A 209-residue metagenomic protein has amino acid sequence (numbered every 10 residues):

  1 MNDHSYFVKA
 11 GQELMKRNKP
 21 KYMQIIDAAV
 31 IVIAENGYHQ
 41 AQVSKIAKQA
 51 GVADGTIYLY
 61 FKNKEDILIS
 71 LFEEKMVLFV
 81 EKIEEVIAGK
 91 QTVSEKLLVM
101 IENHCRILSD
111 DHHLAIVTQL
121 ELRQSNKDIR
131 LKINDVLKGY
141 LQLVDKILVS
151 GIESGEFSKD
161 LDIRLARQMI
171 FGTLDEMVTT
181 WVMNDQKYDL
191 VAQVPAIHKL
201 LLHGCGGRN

Functional and structural regions predicted by a protein language model:
M1-K9, V99, N103-R106, D110 (+5 more regions): C-terminal peripheral helix-coil segments that are non-catalytic and often amphipathic
M1-N36, Q40-Q49, D66: Basic, helix-initiating cap at the start of DNA-binding domains
G51-F61: Short hydrophobic/aromatic patch on the recognition helix
L68-K75: Alpha-helical DNA-contacting segments of helix-turn-helix folds
S70, E84-H113, A166-I170: Hydrophobic alpha-helical connector segments
V77-E84, D128-S154, R164-Q168, G172 (+2 more regions): Amphipathic alpha-helical packing segments from all-alpha helical-bundle domains
S109-D128, T180: Amphipathic alpha-helical segments used for helix-helix packing
I116-T118, K159-L161, L190: Short, hydrophobic secondary-structure boundary micro-motifs
